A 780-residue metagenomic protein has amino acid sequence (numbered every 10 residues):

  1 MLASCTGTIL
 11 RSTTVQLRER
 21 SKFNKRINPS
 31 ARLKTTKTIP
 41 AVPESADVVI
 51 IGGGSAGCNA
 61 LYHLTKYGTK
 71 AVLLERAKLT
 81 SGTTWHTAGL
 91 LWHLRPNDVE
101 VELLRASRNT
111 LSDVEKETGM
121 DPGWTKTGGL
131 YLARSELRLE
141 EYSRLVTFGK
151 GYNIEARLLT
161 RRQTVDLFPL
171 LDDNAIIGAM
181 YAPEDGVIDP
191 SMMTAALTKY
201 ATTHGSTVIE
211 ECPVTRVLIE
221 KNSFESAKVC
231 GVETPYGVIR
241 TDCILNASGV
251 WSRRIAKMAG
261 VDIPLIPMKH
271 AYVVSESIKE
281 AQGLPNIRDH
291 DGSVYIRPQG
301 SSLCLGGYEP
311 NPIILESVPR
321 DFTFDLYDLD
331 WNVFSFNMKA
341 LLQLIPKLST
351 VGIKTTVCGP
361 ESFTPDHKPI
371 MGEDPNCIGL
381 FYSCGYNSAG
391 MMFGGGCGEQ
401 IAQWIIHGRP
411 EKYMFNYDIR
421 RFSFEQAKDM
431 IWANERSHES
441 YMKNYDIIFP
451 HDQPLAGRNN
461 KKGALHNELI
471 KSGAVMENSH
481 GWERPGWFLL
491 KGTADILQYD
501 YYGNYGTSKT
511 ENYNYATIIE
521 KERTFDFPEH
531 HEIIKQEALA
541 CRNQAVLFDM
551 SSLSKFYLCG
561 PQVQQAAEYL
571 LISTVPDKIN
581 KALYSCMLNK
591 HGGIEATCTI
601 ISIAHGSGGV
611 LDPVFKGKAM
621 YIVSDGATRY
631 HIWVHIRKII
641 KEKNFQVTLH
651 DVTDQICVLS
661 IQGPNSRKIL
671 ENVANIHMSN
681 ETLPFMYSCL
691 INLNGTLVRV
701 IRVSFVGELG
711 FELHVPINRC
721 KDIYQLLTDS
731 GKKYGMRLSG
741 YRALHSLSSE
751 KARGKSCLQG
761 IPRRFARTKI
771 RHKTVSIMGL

Functional and structural regions predicted by a protein language model:
I39-A56, V72: Beta1/beta-strand and adjacent pyrophosphate-binding region of the FAD-binding site in flavoprotein oxidoreductases
P43-A46, E233-C243: Core beta-strand elements of the Rossmann-like FAD/NAD(P) dinucleotide-binding domain in flavoenzyme oxidoreductases
T65-W85: Glycine-rich FAD pyrophosphate-binding loop
A88-L167, D291-I296, G300-S302, R436-A456 (+1 more regions): Dinucleotide-binding Rossmann-like beta1-alpha1 core, especially the glycine-rich loop that anchors the ADP
T110-D113, T125, R134-E211, T215-K228 (+3 more regions): Flavin (FAD/FMN) cofactor-binding and adjacent substrate-gating region of FAD-dependent oxidoreductase domains
C243-G260: Flavin (primarily FAD) binding-site architecture
D291, F324-D328, N332-K461: C-terminal catalytic lobe of FAD-dependent flavoproteins
Y413, I419-L780: Glycine/proline-enriched, intrinsically flexible loops and inter-domain linkers
